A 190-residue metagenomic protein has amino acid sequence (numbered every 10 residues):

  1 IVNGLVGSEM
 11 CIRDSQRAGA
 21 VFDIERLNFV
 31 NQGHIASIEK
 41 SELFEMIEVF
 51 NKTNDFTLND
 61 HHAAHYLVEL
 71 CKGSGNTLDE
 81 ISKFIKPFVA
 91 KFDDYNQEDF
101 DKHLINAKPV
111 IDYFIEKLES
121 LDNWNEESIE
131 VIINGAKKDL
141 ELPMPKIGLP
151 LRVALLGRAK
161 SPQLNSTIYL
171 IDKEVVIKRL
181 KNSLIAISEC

Functional and structural regions predicted by a protein language model:
I1-G7, C11: Single conserved hydrophobic/aromatic residue that forms the stacking wall/gate of nucleotide- or nucleobase-binding
E9, V30-N31, V68-G75, S82-I85 (+2 more regions): Short alpha-helical scaffolding segments that buttress acidic/His motifs in well-ordered protein cores
Q16-D23, I81-S82: Conserved ATP-utilizing enzyme core subdomain
V30-G33, M46-F50, K117, P150 (+2 more regions): Generic, well-ordered alpha-helical scaffold segments in large soluble proteins
S37: Hard-cation-handling environments
K40-L142: Small-residue-rich helix-loop
E127-E189: Charged substrate- and nucleic-acid-binding regions of tRNA-handling and nucleotidyl-transfer enzymes, centered on
